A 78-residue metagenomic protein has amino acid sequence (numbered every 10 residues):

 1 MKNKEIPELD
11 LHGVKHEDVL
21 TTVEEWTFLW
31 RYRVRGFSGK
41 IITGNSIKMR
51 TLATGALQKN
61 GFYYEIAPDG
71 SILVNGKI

Functional and structural regions predicted by a protein language model:
M1-I78: Long, charged, low-complexity intrinsically disordered regions
